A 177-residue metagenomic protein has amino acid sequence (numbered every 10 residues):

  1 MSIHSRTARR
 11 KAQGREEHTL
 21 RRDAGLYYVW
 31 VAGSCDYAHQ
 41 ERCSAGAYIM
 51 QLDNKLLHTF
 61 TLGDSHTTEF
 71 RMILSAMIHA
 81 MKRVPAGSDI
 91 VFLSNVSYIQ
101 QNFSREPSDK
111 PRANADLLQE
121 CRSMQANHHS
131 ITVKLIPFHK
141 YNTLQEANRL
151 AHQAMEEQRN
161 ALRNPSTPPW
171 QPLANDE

Functional and structural regions predicted by a protein language model:
S2-R71, R83: RNase H-like nuclease fold core
R6-Q13, A147-E177: Charged phosphate-binding loop/patch that engages nucleotide di/tri-phosphates or the phosphate backbone of nucleic
S34-Q40, M77-L150, M155: RNase H catalytic domain
G63-F70, R83-G87, Q125-I131, P168-A174: Low-complexity, flexible helical/coil segments
M72, A76: Loop-to-helix element that buttresses phosphate recognition and phosphoryl-transfer chemistry
